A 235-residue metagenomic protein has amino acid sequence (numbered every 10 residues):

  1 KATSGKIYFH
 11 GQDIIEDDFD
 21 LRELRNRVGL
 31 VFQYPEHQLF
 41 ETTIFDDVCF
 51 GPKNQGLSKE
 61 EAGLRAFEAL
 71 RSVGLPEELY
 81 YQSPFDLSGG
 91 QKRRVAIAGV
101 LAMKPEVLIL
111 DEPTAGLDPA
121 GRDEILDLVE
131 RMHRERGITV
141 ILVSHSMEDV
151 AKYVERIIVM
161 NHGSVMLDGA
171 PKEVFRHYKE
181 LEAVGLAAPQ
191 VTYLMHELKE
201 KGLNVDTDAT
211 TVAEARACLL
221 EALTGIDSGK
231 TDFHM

Functional and structural regions predicted by a protein language model:
K6-E23: ABC ATPase NBD Q-loop/coupling interface
E60-E78: Conserved ABC ATPase "signature" region
S83-L87, Q91: Conserved ABC ATPase signature
K104: Conserved catalytic motifs of ABC-family nucleotide-binding domains
L108-D111: Catalytic Walker B motif of ABC-type/P-loop ATPase nucleotide-binding domains
V150-K152: A short, surface-exposed alpha-helical micro-motif characterized by mixed small hydrophobic and charged/polar residues
H162-G163: Conserved ABC ATPase "signature" C-loop
